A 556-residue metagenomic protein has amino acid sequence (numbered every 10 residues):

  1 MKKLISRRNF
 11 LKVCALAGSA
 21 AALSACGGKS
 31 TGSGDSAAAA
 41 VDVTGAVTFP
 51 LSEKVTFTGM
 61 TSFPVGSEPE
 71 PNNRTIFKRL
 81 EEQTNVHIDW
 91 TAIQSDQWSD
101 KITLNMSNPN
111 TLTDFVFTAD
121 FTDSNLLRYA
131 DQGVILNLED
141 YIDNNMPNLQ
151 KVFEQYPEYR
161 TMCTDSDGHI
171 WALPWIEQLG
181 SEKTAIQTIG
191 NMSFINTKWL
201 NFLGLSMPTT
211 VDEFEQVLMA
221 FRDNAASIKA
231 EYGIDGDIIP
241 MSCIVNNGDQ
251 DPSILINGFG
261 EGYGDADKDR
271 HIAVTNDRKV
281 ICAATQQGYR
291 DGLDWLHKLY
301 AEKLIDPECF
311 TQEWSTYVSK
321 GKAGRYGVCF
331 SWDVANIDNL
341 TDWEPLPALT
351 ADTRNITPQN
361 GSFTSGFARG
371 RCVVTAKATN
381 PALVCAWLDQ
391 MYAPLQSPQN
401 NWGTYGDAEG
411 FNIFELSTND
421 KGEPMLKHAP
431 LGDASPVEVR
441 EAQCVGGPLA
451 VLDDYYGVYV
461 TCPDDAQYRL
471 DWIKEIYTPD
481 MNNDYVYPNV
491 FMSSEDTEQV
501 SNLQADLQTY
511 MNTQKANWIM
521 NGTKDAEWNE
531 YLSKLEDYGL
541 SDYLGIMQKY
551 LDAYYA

Functional and structural regions predicted by a protein language model:
K2-S6, L11-E213, A225, G264-I272 (+2 more regions): Conserved N-terminal structural module of periplasmic/extracytoplasmic solute-binding proteins
V55, T61-N72, L179-F194, N201-M207 (+3 more regions): Extracytoplasmic/periplasmic substrate-binding proteins
F77, T103-L104, N110-L112, V116 (+4 more regions): Catalytic-domain carbohydrate-binding cleft regions of carbohydrate-active enzymes
H87-I93, E308, E344-L346: General small-molecule cofactor/ligand-binding pocket signal
N137-E158, M162, L218-F221, G236-D265 (+1 more regions): Carboxylate/His-rich catalytic cores and anion/metal-binding grooves
E139-Y141, D167-Q250, V274-K320, V374-D407 (+1 more regions): Helix-loop-helix "hinge/cap" segment bordering the ligand-binding cleft or interdomain interface
K298-Y300, Y317-W332, T341, T350-Q443: Glycine-rich, aromatic-lined ligand/substrate-binding cores of catalytic and carbohydrate-binding domains
A386, P394-Q514, G522: Conserved small-residue motifs centered on glycine
